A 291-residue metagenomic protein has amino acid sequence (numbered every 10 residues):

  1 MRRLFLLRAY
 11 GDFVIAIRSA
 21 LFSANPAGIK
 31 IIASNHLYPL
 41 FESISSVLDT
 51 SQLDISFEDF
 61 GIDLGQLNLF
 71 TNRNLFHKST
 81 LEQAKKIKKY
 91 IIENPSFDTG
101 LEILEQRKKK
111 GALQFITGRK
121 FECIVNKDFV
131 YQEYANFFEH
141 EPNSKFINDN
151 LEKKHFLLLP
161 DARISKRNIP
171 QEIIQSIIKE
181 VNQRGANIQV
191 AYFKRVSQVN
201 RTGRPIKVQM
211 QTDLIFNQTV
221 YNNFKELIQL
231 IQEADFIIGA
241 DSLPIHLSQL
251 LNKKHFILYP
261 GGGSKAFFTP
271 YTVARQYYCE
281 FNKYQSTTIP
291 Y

Functional and structural regions predicted by a protein language model:
M1-Y291: Catalytic machinery of carbohydrate-active enzymes, primarily nucleotide-sugar-dependent glycosyltransferases
